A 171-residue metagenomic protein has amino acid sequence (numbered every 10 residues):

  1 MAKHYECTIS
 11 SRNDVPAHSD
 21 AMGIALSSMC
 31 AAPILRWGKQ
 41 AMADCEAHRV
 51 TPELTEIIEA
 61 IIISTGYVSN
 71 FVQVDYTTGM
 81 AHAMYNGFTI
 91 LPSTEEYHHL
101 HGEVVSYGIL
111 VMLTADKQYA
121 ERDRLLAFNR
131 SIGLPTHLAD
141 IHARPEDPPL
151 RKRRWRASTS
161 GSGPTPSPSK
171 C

Functional and structural regions predicted by a protein language model:
M1-H4, H101, G161: Short, surface-exposed linear patches
M1-N13: Conserved anion/nucleotide-ligand pocket segment
N13-V15, A43, P135-D140: Charged, low-complexity surface segments at secondary-structure and domain boundaries
P16-F128: Active-site segments that bind and position negatively charged phosphate/pyrophosphate groups
Q118-C171: C-terminal charged capping/lid subdomain of soluble metabolic enzymes
